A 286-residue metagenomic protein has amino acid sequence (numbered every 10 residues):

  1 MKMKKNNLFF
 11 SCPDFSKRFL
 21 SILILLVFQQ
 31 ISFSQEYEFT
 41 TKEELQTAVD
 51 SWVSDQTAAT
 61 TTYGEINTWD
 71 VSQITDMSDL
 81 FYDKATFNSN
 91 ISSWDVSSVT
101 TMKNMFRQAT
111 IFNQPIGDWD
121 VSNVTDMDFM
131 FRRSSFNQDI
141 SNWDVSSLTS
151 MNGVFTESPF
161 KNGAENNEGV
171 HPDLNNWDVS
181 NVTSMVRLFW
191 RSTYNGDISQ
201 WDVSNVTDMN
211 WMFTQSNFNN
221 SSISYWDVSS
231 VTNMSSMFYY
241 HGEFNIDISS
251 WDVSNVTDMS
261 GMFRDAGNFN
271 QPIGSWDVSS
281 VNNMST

Functional and structural regions predicted by a protein language model:
M1-Q35: Bacterial Sec-dependent N-terminal signal peptides
F33-T286: Negatively charged
